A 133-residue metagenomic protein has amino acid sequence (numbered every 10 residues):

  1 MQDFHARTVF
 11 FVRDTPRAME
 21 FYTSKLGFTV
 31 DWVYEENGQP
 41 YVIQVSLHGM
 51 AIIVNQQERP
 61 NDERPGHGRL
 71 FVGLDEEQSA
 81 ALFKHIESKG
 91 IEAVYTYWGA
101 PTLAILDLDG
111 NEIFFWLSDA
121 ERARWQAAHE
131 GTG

Functional and structural regions predicted by a protein language model:
M1-F4, E63-H67, T96-Y97: Short glycine-enriched loop/turn motifs at secondary-structure junctions
M1-M19, R69-L70, S118-G133: N-terminal beta-strand motif that seeds the catalytic metal site of vicinal oxygen chelate
Q2, V9-A51: Core segments of cupin and vicinal oxygen chelate
A6, Y41, G99-P101: Residue-level marker for the onset of beta-strands and adjacent loop->beta junctions in well-ordered domains
T8, D31-E35, V94-Y97, D119: Short beta-strand-to-loop elements that line the ligand-binding cleft of bilobed periplasmic-binding protein-like
R13-P16, L70-E112, L117: Vicinal oxygen chelate
E36, Q57-E58, W116-S118: Residue-level structural signal for beta-strand termini and adjacent loop
G49-I53, G110-I113: Short, charged/polar, Gly/Pro-enriched secondary-structure boundary elements
